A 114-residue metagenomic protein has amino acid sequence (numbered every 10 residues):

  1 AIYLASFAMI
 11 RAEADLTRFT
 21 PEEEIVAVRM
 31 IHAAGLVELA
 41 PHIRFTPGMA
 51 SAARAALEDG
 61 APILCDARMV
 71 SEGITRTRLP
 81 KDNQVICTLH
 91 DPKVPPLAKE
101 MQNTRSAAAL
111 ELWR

Functional and structural regions predicted by a protein language model:
A1-L64, E72: Electropositive, gly/pro-rich neighborhoods at or near active sites that engage anionic ligands
A50, R54, A67, S71 (+2 more regions): Generic internal hydrophobic packing segments that stabilize the cores of diverse globular domains
A61-I63, R68, N83-C87: Structural motif
I74-R76: Mixed-charge interfacial surface used for oligomerization/domain docking and macromolecular partner engagement
R78-R114: Long, charge-dense
